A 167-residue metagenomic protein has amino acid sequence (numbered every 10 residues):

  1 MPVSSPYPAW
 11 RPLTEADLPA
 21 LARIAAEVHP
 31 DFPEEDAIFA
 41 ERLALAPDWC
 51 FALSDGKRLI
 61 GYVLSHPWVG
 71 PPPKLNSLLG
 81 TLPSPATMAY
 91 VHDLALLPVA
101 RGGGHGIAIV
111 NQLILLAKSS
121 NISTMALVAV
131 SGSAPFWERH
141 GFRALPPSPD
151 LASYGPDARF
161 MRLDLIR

Functional and structural regions predicted by a protein language model:
P6-P8, R58-Y62, A89: Glycine-rich phosphate/pyrophosphate-binding loop shared by adenosine-nucleotide-utilizing enzymes
Y7-L21: A short beta-loop-alpha structural element at the N-terminal edge of CoA-dependent acyl/N-acetyltransferase catalytic
A25, W137-E138: Conserved active-site tyrosine of GNAT-family acetyltransferases
P30-G56, I60, L64, W68-T81: Active-site rim helix/loop that mediates acceptor-substrate recognition in acyltransferases
Y62-A95, R101, P149-A158: Conserved acyl-donor/pantetheine-binding loop and adjacent beta-alpha core of acyl/acetyltransferases and related
A100-Q112: Conserved acetyl-CoA pyrophosphate-binding loop and the N-cap/start of the following alpha-helix in GNAT-like
V110, L115-V130: Conserved GNAT acetyl-CoA-binding A-motif
V130-S131, H140, P146, D150-R167: C-terminal "cap" of GNAT-fold acetyltransferases
